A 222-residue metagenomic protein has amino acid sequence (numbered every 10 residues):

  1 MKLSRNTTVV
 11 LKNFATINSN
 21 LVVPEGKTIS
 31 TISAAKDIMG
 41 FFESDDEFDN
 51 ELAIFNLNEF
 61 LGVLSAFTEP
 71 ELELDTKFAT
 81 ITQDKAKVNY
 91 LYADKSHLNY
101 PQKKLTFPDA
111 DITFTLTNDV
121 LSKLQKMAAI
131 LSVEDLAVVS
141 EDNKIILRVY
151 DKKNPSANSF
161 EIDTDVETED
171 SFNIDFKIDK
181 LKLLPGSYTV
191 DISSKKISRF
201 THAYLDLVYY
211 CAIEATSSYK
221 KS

Functional and structural regions predicted by a protein language model:
M1-A93, A110-S222: DNA polymerase processivity clamps
H97-F114: Long, charge-dense
